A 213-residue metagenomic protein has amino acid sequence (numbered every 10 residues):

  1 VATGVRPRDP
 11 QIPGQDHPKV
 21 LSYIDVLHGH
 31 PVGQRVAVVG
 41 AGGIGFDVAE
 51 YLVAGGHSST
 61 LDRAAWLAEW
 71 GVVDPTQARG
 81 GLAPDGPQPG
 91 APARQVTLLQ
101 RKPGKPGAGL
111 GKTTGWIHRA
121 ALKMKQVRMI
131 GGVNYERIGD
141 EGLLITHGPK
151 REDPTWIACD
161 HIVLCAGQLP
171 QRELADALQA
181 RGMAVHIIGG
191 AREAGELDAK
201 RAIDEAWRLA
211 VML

Functional and structural regions predicted by a protein language model:
A2-K19, Y23-L110, I145-L213: Rossmann-like dinucleotide/flavin-binding elements
V5-P10, G131-G142: A conserved short coil-to-beta-strand element within the FAD-binding core of flavoproteins
L99, K123-R137: A conserved beta-strand/loop element that lines the FAD pocket in flavoprotein oxidoreductases
T114-W116: Long, low-complexity alpha-helical segments
